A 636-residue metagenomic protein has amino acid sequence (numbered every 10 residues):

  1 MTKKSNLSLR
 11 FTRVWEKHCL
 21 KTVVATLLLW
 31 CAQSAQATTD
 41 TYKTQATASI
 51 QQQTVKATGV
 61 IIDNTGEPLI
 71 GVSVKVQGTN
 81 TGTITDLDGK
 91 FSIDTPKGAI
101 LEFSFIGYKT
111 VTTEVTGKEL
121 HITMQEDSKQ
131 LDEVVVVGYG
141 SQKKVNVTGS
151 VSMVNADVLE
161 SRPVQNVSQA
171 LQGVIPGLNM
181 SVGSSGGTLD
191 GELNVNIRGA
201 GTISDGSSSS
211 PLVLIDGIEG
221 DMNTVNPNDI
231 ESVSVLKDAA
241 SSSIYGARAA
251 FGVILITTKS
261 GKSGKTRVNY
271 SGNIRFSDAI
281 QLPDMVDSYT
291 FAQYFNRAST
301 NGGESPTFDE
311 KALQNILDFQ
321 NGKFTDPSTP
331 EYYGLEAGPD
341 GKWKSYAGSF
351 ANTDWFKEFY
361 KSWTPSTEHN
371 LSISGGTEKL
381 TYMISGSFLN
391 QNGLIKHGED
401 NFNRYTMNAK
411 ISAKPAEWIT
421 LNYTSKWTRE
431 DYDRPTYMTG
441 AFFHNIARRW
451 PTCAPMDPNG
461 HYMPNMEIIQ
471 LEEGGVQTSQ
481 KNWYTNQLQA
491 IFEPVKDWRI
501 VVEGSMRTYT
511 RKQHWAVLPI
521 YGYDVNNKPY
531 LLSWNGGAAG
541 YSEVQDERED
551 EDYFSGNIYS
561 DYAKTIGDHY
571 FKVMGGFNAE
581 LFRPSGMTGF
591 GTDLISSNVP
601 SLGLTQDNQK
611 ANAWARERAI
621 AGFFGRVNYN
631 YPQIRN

Functional and structural regions predicted by a protein language model:
M1-N408, T420-L421, T485: Short, small/polar-rich motifs associated with maturation and membrane association, primarily at protein termini
E67-L69, T377-L380, E617-G622, Y631-I634: Short, flexible loop/turn motifs enriched in small residues
G78, G386-F388, M506, A579 (+1 more regions): Short, small-residue-rich loop/turn micro-motifs
V164, S263, S366, T377-E378 (+4 more regions): Outer-membrane beta-barrel channels and translocator barrels
T258, Y270, L371-T377, A409-A413 (+3 more regions): Residues on the lipid-exposed face of transmembrane beta-strands in outer-membrane beta-barrel proteins
S263-A351, L389, G393-T485, V501-E503 (+1 more regions): Surface-exposed loop/interface segments of Gram-negative outer-membrane beta-barrel transport/assembly proteins
E503, G576, F624-Y631, R635-N636: Exposed, low-structure sequence patches enriched in small/polar residues
